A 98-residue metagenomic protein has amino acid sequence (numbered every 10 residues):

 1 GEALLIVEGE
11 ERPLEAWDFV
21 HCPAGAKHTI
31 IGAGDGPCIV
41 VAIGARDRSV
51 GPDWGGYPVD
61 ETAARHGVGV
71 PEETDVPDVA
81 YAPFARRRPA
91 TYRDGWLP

Functional and structural regions predicted by a protein language model:
G1-V7, I43-R46: Short, conserved beta-strand element in jelly-roll/cupin
E2, E8-G25: Short acidic-glycine-tyrosine-enriched beta hairpin
T29-P98: Double-stranded beta-helix
